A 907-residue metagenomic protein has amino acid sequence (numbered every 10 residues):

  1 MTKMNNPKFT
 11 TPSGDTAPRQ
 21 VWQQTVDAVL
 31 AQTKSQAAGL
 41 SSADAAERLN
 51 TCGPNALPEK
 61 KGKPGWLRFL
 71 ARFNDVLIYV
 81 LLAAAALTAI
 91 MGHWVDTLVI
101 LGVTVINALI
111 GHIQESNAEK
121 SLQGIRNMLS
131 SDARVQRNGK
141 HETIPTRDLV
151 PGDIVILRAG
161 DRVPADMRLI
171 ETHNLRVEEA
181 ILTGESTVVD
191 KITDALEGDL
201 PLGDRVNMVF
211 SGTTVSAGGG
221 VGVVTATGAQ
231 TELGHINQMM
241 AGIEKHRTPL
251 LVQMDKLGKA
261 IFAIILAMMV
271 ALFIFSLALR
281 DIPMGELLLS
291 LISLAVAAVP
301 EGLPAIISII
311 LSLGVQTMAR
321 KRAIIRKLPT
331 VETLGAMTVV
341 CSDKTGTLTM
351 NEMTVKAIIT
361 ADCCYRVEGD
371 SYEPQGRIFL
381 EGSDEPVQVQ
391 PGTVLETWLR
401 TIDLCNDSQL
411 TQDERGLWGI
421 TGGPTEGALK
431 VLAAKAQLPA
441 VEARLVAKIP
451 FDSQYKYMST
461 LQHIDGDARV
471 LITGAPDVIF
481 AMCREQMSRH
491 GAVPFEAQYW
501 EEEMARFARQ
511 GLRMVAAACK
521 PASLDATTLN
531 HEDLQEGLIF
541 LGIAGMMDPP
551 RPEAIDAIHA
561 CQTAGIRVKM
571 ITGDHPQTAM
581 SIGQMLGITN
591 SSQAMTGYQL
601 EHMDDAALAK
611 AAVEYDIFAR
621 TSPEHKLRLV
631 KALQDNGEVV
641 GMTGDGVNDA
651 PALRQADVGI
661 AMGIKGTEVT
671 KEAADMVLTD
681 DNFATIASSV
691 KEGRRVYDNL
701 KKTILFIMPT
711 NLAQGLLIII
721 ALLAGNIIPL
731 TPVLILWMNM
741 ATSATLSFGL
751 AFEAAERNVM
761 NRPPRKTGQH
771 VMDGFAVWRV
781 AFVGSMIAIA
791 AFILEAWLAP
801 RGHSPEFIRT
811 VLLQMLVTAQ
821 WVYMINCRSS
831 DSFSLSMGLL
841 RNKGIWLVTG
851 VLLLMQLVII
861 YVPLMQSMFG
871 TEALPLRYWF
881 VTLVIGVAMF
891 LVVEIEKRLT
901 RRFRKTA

Functional and structural regions predicted by a protein language model:
M1-N761, V771-M772, S785, A796 (+2 more regions): Conserved cytosolic headpiece of P-type ATPases
L734-M738, E806-M815: Loop-to-helix transition at the N-terminal end of transmembrane alpha-helices
T742, I787-A788, T810-M824: Generic alpha-helical transmembrane segments
K766-S785, P805-V811: Membrane-water interface at loop-to-transmembrane-helix junctions
L794-W797, R801, P805, V817: C-terminal substrate-binding/catalytic lobe of Rossmann-fold NAD(P)-dependent dehydrogenases
